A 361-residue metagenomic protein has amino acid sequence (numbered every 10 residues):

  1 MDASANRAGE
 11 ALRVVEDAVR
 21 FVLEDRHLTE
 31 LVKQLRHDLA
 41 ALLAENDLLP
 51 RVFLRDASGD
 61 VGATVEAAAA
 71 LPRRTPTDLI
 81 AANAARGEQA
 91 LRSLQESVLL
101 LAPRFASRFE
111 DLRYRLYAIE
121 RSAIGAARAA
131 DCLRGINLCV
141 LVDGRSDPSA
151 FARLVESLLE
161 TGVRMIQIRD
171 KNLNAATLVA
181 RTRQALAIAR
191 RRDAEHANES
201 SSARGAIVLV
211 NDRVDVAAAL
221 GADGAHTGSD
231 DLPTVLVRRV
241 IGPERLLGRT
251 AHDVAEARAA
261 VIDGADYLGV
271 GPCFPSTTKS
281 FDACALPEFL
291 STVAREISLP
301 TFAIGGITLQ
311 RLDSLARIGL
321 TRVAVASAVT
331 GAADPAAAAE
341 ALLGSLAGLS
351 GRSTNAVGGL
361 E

Functional and structural regions predicted by a protein language model:
M1-A130: Structural preference for solvent-exposed beta-strand-turn elements and adjacent flexible terminal/loop segments within
P76, R134-A152, R245-A251, A303: Active-site mouth loops of central-metabolism enzymes
L141-R145, K171, R213-D215, D230 (+4 more regions): Active-site beta-loop-alpha junctions enriched in small/polar residues
V155-T161, A187, R191, S201 (+3 more regions): Acidic (Asp/Glu)-rich catalytic clusters
R164, R169-K171, S229-L236, G269-F281 (+2 more regions): Glycine-rich phosphate-binding active-site loops on the catalytic face of alpha/beta enzymes
N172, T177, L220-T227, G248-R295 (+1 more regions): Glycine/Thr-rich beta-alpha phosphate-binding loop at enzyme active sites
V179-H196, S201-D212, S229-H252, F281-L309 (+1 more regions): Alpha-helix-loop-beta-strand connector modules within alpha/beta enzyme cores
V208-D223, H252-D266, E296-A303, I307-V325 (+1 more regions): Catalytic cores of alpha/beta
